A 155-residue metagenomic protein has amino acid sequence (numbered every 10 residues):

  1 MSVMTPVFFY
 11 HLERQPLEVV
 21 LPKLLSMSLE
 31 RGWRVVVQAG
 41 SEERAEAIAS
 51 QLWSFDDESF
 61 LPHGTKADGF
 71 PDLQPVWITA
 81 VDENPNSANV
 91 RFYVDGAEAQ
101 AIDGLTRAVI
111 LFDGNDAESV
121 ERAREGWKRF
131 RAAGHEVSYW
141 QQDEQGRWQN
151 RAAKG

Functional and structural regions predicted by a protein language model:
M1-S50: Long, hydrophobic N-terminal alpha-helical segment
S2-V7, S28-R34, A97-D103, E125-A133 (+1 more regions): ASCE RecA-like P-loop NTPase motor cores that couple ATP hydrolysis to mechanical translocation on nucleic acids
E13, A39-E42, Y93-G96, D113-G114: Structural motif
L24-M27, Q51-F55, A108-V109, E125-R129: Short, solvent-exposed amphipathic alpha-helical segments in soluble enzyme and RNA/protein-processing domains
R34-V37, A88-R91, T106-I110: Hydrophobic beta-strand segments of well-ordered beta-sheets in folded domains
S50-V94: Helix-adjacent hinge/juxtasegments
N84-A88, A99-L105: Short loop/helix-cap segments at secondary-structure boundaries that form the rim of catalytic
R107-G155: Glycine-rich, aromatic-bearing surface loops/beta-hairpins
